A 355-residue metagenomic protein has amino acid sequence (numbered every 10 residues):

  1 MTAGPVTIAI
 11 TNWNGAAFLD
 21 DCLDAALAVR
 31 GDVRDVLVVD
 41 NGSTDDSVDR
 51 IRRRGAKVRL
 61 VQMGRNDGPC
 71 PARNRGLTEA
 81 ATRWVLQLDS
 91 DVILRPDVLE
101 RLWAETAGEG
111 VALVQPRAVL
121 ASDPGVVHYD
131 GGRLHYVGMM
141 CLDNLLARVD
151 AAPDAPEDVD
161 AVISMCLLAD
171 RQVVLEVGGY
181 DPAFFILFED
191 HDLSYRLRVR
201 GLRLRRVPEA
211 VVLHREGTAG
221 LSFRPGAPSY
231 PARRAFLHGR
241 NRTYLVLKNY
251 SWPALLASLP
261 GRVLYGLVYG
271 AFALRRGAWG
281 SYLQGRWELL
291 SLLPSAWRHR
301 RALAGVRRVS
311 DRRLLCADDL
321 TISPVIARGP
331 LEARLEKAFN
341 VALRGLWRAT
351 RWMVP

Functional and structural regions predicted by a protein language model:
A25, D40-D49, R65: A conserved acidic beta->alpha catalytic loop
A25-V33: Short, acidic, metal-binding catalytic loop of nucleotide-sugar glycosyltransferases
M63-A80, S90: Glycine-rich, basic loop-to-helix element that forms the pyrophosphate-binding segment of sugar-nucleotide handling
V85: Short aromatic/hydrophobic "clamp" motif used to bind/position activated sugar donors
R95-H135: Conserved donor NDP-sugar-binding/catalytic core segment of glycosyltransferases
V127, Y136, C141, A147-A169 (+1 more regions): A recurrent flexible, glycine/aromatic-enriched loop bordering the glycosyltransferase active site that acts as
D160-T218: A short, conserved alpha-helix in the catalytic core of glycosyltransferases
L204-S323: Active-site-adjacent helix/loop segment of glycosyltransferases that harbors family-specific signature motifs
